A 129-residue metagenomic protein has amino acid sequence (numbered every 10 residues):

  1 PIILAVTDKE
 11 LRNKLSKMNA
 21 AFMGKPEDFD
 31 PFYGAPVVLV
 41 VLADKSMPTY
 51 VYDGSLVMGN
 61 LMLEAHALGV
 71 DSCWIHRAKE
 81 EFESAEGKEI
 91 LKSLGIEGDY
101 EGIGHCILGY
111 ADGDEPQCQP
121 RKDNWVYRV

Functional and structural regions predicted by a protein language model:
P1-V129: Acidic, surface-exposed loops and disordered segments
